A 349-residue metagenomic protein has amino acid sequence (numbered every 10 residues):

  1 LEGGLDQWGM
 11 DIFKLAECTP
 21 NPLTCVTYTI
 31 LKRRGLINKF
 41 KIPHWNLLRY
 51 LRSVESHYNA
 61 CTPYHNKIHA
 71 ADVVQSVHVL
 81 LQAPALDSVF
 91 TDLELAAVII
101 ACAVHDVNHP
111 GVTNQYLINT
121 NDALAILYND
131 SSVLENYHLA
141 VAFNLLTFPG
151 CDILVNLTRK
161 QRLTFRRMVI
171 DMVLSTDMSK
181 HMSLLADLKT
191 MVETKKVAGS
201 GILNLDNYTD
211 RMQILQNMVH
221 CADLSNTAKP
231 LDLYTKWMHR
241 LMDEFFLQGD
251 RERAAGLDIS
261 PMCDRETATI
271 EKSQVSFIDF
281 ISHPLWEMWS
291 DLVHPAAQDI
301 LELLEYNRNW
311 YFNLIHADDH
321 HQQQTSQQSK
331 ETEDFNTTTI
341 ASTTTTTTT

Functional and structural regions predicted by a protein language model:
L1-C25, T29-N38, V79-D92, V104-T349: Divalent metal-dependent phosphate-bond-processing catalytic cores, especially two-metal-ion Mg2+/Mn2+ enzymes that act
G35-T62, Q82: Internal amphipathic alpha-helical repeat/solenoid segments
H57-H65, L124-L127: Short, conserved non-catalytic motifs in the polymerase core
I68-H69, A186: Conserved acidic
A97-A101: Active-site alpha-helix of zinc metalloproteases
